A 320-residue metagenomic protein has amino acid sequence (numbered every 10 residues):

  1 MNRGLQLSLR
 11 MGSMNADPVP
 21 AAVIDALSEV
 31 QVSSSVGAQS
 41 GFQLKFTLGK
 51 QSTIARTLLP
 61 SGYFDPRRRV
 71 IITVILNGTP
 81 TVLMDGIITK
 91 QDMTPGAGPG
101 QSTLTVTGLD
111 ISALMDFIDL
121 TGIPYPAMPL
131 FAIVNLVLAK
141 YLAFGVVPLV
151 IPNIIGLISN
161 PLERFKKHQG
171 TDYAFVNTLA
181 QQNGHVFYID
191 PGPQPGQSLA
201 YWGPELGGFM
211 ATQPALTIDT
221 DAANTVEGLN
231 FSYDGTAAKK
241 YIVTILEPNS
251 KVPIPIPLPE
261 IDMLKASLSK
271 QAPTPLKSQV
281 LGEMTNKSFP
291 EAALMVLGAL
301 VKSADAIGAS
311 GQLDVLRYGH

Functional and structural regions predicted by a protein language model:
M1-I118: Assembly/oligomerization scaffold segments
V32, G37-L59, Y63, A223-H320: An acidic/polar, Gly/Ser/Thr-rich interaction patch typically located in mid-to-C-terminal regions of proteins
V32, S61, P95-G96, F165 (+3 more regions): A generic local secondary-structure boundary/capping motif
Q51-S52, G78, T94-G96, A113-M115 (+5 more regions): Short beta-strands and strand-coil junctions in structured, solvent-facing domains, enriched
T57, M115-L136, I151-T178, L316-Y318: Short acidic/polar beta-strand-loop edge motifs in secreted extracellular and Gram-negative envelope-associated
D85, F131-N135, Y173-V176, K240 (+1 more regions): Extracytoplasmic/secreted envelope proteins and their assembly/folding machinery, especially bacterial periplasmic
T103-V106, D110, V150-E227: Short beta-strand-centered interaction patches in the first periplasmic/extracellular domains of large envelope
A143-F144: Beta-propeller domains with acidic blade repeats across secreted/periplasmic ectodomains and cytosolic WD/CNH propellers
